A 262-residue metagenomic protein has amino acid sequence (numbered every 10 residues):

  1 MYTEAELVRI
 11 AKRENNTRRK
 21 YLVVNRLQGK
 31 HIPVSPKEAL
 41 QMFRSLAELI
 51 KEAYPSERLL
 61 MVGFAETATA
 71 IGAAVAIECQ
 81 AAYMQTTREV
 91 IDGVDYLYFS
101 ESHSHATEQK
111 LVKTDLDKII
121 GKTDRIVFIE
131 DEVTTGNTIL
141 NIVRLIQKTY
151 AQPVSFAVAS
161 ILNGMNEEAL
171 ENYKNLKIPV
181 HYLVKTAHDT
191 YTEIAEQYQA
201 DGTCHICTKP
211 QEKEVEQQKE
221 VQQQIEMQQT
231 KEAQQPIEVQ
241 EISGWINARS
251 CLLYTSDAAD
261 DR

Functional and structural regions predicted by a protein language model:
M1-R13: N-terminal basic/disordered segments at the start of proteins
K12-P55, L252: An N-terminal, well-structured beta->alpha segment
R58-A65, R262: Short glycine-rich phosphate-binding loop at a beta-alpha junction
E78-C79, L176: Short, structured coil segments at secondary-structure junctions
Q80-I126, L140: Short, glycine/charge-rich flexible loops or terminal/linker lids adjacent to PRPP-binding catalytic cores
T114-Y173: Internal, well-ordered domain-core segments that constitute the primary functional module of diverse proteins
E167-M227, E232, E238-N247: Acidic, metal-coordinating catalytic segment for phosphate/diphosphate chemistry, firing primarily on the Nudix
Y254-D261: Conserved small/polar residues in nucleotide/adenosyl-binding loops
